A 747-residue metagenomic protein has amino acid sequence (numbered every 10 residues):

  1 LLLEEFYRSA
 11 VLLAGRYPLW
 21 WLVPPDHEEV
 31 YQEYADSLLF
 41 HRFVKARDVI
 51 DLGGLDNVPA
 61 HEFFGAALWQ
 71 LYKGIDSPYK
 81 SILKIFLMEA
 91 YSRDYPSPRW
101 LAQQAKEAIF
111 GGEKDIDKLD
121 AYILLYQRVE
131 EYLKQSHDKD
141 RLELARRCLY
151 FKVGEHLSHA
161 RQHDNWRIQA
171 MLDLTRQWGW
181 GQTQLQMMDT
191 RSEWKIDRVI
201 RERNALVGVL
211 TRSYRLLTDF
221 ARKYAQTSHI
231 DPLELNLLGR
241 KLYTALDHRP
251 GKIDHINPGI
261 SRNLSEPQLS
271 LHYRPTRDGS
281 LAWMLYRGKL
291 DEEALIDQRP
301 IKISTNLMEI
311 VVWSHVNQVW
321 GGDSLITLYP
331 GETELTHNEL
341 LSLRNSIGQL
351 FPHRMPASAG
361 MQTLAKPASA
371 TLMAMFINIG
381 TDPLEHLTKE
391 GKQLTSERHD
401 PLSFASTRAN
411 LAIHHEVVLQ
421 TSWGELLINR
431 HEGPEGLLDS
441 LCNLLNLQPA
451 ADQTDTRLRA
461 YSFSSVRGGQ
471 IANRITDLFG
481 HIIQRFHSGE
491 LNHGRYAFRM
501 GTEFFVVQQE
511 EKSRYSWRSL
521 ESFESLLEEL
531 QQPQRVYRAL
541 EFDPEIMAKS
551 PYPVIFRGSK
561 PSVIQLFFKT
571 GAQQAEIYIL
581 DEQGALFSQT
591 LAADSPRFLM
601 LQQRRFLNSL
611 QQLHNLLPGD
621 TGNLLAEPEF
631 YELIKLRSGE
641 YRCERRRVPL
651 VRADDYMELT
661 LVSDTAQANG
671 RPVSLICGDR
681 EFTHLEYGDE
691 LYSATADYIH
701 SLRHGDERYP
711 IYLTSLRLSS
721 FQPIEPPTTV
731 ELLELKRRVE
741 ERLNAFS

Functional and structural regions predicted by a protein language model:
L1-L2, H159-A160, S747: Secondary-structure-rich domain cores
L2-E113, T476, G480, Q484-S488 (+11 more regions): Conserved NTP/Mg2+-binding pocket subregion across the NTase superfamily
R16-Y17, G65, P96, Q162 (+7 more regions): Acidic, low-complexity intrinsically disordered regions
P18-W21, P25-D26, V30, Y34 (+4 more regions): Regulatory/sensor and coupling segments of signal-transduction and defense proteins
W20-W21, W69, W100, W166 (+8 more regions): A residue-identity detector for tryptophan
R47-R212: Extended alpha-helical coiled-coil/bundle linker/stalk regions that scaffold oligomerization and domain organization
L216-S747: Long C-terminal appendages of very large multidomain proteins
